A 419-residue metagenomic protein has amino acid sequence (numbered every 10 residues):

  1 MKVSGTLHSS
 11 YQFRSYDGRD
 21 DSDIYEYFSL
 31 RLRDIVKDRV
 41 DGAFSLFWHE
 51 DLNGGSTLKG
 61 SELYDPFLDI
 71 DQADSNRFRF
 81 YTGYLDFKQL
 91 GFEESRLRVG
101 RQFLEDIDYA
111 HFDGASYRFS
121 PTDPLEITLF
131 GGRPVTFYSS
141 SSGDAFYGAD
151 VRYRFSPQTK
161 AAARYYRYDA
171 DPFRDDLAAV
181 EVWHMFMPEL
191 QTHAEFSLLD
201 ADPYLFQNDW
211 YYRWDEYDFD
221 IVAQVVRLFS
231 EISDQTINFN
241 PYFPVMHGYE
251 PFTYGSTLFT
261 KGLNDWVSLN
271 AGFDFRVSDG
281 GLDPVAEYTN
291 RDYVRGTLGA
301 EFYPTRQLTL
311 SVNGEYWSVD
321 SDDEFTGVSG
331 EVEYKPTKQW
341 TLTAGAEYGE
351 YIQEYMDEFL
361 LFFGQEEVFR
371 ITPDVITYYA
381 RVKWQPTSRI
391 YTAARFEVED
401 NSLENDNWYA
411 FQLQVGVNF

Functional and structural regions predicted by a protein language model:
M1-F419: Gram-negative and organellar
